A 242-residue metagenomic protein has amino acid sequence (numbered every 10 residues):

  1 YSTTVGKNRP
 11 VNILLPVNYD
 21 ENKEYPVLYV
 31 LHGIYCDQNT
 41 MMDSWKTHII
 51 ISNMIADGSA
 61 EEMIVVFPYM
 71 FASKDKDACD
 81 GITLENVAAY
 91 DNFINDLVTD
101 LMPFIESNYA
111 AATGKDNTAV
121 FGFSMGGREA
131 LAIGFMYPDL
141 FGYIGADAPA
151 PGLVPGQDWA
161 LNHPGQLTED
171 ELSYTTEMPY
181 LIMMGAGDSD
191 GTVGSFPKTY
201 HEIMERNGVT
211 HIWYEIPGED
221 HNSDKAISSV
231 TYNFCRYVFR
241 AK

Functional and structural regions predicted by a protein language model:
Y1-K242: Non-catalytic cap/lid and distal C-terminal segments of serine-dependent acyl enzymes
